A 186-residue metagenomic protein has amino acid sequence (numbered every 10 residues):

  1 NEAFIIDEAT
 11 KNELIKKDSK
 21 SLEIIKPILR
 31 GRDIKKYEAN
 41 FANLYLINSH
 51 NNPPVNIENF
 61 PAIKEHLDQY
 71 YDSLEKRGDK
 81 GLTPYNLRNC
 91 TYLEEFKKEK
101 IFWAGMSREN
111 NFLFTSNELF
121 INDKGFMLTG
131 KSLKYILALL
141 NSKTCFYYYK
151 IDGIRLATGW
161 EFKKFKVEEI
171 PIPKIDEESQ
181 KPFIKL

Functional and structural regions predicted by a protein language model:
N1-K185: Polybasic, glycine- and aromatic-enriched phosphate-binding surface used to engage nucleic acids
